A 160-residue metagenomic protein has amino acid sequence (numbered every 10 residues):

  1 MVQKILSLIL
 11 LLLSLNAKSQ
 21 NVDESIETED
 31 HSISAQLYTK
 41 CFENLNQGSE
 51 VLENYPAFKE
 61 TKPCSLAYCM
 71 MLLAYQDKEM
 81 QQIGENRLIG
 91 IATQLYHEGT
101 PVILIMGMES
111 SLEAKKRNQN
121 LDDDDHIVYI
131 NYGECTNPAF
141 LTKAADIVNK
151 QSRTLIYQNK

Functional and structural regions predicted by a protein language model:
M1-S25: Bacterial Sec-dependent N-terminal signal peptides
V22-K160: Short beta-strand and adjacent turn/loop elements
